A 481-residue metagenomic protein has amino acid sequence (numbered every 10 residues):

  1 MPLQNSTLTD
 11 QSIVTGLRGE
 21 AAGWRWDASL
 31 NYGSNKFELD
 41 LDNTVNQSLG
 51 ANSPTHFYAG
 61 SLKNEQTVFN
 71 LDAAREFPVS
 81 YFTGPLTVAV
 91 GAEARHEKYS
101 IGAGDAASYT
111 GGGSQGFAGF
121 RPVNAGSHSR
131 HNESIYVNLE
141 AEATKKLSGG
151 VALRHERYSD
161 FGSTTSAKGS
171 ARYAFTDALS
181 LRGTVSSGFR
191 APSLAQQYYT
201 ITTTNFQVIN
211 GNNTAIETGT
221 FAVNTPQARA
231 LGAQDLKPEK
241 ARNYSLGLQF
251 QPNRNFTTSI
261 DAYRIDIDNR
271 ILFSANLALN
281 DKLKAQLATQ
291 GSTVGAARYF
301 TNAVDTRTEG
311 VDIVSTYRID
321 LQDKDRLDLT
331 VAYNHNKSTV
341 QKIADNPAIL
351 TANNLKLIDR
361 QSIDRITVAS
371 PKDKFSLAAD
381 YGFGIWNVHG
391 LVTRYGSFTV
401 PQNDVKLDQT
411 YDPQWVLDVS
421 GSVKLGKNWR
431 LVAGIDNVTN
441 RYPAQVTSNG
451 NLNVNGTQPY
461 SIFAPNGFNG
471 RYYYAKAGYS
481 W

Functional and structural regions predicted by a protein language model:
M1-L3, N52-S61, F120-A125, A152-R157 (+5 more regions): Extracellular loop and loop/strand-boundary signature of outer-membrane beta-barrel proteins
P2-V14, G19, Y32, K36 (+2 more regions): Outer-membrane beta-barrel transmembrane domain signature of Gram-negative proteins, especially the mid-to-C-terminal
E20-R25, E76-T87, K146, A178 (+4 more regions): Short loop/turn motifs that connect adjacent beta-strands in outer-membrane beta-barrel proteins
A21-G23, Y32-E38, F77, A92-S100 (+11 more regions): Transmembrane beta-strands of outer-membrane beta-barrel pores
W26-L30, L86-V90, G149-V151, A167 (+9 more regions): Transmembrane beta-strands of outer-membrane beta-barrel proteins
V90, T257-Q402: Gram-negative outer-membrane beta-barrel transporters
V123-N132, A174, A178, A191-S259 (+6 more regions): Outer-membrane beta-barrel signature, preferentially recognizing the C-terminal barrel domain of Gram-negative
I267, K337, V392-P401, S422-W481: C-terminal beta-signal and adjacent terminal beta-strands/loops of Gram-negative outer-membrane beta-barrel proteins
